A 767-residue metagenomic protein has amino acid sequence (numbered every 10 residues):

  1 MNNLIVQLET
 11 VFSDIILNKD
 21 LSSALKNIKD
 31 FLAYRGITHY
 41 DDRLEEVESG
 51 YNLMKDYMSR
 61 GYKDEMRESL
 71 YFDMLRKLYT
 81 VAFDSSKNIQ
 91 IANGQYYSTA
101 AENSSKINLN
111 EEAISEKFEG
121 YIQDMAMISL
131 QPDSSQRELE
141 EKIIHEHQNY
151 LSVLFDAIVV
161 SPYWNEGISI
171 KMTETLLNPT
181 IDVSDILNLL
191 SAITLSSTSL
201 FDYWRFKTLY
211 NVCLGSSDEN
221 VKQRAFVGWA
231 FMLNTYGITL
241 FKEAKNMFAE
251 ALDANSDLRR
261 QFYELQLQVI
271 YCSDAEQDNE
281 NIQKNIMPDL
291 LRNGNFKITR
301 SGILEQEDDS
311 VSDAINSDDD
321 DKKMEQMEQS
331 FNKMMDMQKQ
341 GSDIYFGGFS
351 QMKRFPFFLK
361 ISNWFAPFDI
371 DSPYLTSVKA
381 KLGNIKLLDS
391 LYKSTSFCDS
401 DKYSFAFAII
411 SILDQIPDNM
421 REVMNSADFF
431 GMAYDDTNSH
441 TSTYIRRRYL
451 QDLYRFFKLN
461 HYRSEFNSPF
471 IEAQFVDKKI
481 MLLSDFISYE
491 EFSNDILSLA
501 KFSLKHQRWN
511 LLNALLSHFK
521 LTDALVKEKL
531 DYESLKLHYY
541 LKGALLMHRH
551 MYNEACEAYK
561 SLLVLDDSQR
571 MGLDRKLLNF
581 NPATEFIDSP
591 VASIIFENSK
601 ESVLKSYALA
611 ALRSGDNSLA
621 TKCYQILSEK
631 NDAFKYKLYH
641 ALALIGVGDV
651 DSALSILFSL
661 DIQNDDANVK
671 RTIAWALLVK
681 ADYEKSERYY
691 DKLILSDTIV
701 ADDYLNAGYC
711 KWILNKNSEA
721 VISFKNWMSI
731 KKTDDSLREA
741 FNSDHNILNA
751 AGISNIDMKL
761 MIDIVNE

Functional and structural regions predicted by a protein language model:
T10, D30, E46-S49, N188-A192 (+12 more regions): "A position-specific structural signal for the A-helix of alpha-solenoid helical repeats
A33, A230-A254, Y559-D567, Y709-D735 (+1 more regions): TPR/TPR-like (Sel1-like) alpha-helical repeat modules
I37-D41, S217-F226, I238-F241, L252-L265 (+8 more regions): Boundary/linker segments of alpha-helical solenoid repeat arrays
F365-L577, D588-F596, S606: Alpha-solenoid helical-repeat scaffolds
